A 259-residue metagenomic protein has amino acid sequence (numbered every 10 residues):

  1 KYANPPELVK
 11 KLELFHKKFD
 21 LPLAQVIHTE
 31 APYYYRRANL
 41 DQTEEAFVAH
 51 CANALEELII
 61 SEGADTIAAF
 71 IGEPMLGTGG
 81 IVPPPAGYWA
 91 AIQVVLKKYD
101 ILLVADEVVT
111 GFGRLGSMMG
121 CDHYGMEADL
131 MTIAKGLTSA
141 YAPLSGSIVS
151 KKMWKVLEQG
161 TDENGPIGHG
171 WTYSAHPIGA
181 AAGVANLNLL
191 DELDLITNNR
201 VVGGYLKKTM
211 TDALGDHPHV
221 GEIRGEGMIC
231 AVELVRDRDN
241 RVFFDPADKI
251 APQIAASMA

Functional and structural regions predicted by a protein language model:
K1-A259: Conserved N-terminal phosphate-binding loop of PLP-dependent enzymes in the Aspartate aminotransferase
